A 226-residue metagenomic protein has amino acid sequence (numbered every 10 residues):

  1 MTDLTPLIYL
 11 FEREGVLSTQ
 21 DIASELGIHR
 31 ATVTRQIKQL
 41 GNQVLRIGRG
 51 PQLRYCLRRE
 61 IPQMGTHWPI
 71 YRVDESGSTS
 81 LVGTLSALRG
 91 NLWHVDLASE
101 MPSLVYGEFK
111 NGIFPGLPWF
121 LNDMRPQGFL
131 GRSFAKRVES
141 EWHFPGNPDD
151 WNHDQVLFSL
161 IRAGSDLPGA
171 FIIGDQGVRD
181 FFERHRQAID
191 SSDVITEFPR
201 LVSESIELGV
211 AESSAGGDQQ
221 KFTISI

Functional and structural regions predicted by a protein language model:
M1-T5, Y9-I226: Phosphate/dinucleotide-binding and metal-coordinating scaffold of catalytic cores in nucleotide-dependent enzymes
